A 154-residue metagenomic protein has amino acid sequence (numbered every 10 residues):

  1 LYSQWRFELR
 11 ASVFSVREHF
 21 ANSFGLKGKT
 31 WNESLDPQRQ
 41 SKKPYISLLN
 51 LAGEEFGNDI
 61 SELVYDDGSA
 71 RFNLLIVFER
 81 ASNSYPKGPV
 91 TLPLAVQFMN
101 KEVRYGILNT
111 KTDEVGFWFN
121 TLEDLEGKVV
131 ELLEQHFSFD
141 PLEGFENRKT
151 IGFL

Functional and structural regions predicted by a protein language model:
L1-K43: Charge-rich, low-complexity N-terminal segments
Y2, R6-L9, V13, D67 (+1 more regions): Intrinsic-disorder-associated interaction segments
S12, H19, S23-L26, F72 (+6 more regions): Aromatic-enriched hydrophobic runs in primary sequence
E18, T30-P93: Amphipathic, interaction-prone secondary-structure segments
S23-L26, L51, E55, D66 (+5 more regions): Intrinsically disordered, low-complexity segments enriched in small/polar residues
A95-L154: Glycine-rich, aromatic-bearing surface loops/beta-hairpins
